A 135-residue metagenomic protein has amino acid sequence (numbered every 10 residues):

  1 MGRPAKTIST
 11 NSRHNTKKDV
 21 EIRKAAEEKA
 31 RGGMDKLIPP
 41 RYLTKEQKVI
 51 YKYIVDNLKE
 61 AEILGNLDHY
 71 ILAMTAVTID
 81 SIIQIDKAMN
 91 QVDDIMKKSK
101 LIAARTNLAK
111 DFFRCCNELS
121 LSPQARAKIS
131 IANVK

Functional and structural regions predicted by a protein language model:
M1-V49, A125-K135: Arg/Lys-rich, low-complexity, intrinsically disordered N-terminal tails that contact nucleic acids
G2-H14, A73-I85, M89-K135: Amphipathic alpha-helical protein-protein interaction segments
I38-V92: An amphipathic, hydrophobic-aromatic interaction surface with interspersed Lys/Arg that forms lipid/phosphate-bearing
